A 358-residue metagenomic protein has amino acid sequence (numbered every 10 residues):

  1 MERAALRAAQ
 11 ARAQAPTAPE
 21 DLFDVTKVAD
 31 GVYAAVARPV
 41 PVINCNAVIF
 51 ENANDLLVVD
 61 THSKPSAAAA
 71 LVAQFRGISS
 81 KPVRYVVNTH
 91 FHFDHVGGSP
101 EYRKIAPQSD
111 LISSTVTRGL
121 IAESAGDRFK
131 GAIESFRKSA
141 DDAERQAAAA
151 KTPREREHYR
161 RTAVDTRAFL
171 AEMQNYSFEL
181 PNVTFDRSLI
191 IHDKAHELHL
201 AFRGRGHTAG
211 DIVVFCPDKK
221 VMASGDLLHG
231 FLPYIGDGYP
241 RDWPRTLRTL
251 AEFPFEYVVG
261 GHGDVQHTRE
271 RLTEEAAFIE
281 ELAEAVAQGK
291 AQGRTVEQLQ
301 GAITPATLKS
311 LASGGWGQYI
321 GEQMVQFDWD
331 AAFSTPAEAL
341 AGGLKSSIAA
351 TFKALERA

Functional and structural regions predicted by a protein language model:
M1-A13: N-terminal export signals
T26-R76, I212-G225: Conserved beta-strand hairpin/beta-sheet module of binuclear metal-dependent hydrolase folds, prominently
N44, S66, F91-G97, R118-I121 (+4 more regions): Active-site environment of divalent metal-dependent phosphoester hydrolases
V59-T61, R84-H92, I112-T115, F202-R203 (+2 more regions): Active-site neighborhood of phospho(di)ester-bond hydrolases with catalytic His/Asp-centered motifs
R76-P181, I190, E284-A285: Active-site HxH/HxHxD metal-binding segment of metal-dependent hydrolases
Q174-L180, T184-C216: Core dinuclear metal-dependent hydrolase active-site scaffold
P244-A302: Divalent-metal (often Zn2+) His-rich catalytic cores of metallo-beta-lactamase-fold enzymes
A291-A358: C-terminal regulatory/interaction regions
